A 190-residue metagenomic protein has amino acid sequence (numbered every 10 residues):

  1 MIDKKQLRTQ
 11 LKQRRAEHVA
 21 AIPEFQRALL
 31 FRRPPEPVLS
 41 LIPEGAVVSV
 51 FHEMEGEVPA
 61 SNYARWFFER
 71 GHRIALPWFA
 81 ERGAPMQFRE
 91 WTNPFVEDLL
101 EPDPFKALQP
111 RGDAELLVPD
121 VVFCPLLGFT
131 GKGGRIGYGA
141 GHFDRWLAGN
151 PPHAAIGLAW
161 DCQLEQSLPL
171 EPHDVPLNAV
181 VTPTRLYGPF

Functional and structural regions predicted by a protein language model:
M1-L117: N-terminal active-site beta-alpha-beta segment that forms phosphate/nucleotide-binding and substrate-recognition loops
M1-Q6, Q13-A21, L108, D113-V122 (+2 more regions): Surface-exposed, charge/polar-rich loops and edge strands
L11, V50, I74, F123 (+2 more regions): A residue-level signal for conserved active-site and pocket-lining positions in enzyme catalytic cores
L29, W66-F68, E90-T92, P104-Q109 (+5 more regions): Generic alpha-helical propensity signal that fires on short helical segments and nearby coil/disordered stretches
F51, F88, F129, Y138 (+2 more regions): Aromatic side chains
H52, L126, T184: Glycine-rich, N-terminal phosphate-binding loop of Rossmann-like dinucleotide-binding domains
M54-G56, L127-G131: Short glycine-rich anion-binding loops that position phosphate/pyrophosphate groups of nucleotides and phosphorylated
P59-R65, G133-D144: Short Gly/Thr/Asp-enriched flexible loops that form oxyanion-binding sites at enzyme active sites
